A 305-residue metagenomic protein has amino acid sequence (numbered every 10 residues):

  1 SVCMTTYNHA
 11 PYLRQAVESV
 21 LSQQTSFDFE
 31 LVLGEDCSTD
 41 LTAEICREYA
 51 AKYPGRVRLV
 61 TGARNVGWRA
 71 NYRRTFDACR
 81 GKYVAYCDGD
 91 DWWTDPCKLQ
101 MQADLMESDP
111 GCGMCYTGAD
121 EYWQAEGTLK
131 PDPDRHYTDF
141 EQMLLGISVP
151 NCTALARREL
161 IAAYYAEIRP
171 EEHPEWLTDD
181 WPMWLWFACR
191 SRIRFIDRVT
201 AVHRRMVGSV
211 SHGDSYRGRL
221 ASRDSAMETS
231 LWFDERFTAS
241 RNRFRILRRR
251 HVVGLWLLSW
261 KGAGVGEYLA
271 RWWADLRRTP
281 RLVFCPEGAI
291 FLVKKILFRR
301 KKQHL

Functional and structural regions predicted by a protein language model:
S1, E30, P182: Cell-envelope/extracellular polymer assembly enzymes that use nucleotide-activated donors
E18-D28: Short, acidic, metal-binding catalytic loop of nucleotide-sugar glycosyltransferases
E35-E44, R64, D88: A conserved acidic beta->alpha catalytic loop
G62-C79, M101: Glycine-rich, basic loop-to-helix element that forms the pyrophosphate-binding segment of sugar-nucleotide handling
D77, T117, P131-R217: Conserved nucleotide-sugar donor-binding catalytic segment
V84: Short aromatic/hydrophobic "clamp" motif used to bind/position activated sugar donors
P96-L129: Conserved donor NDP-sugar-binding/catalytic core segment of glycosyltransferases
E141-Q142, W176, V199-V207, H212-R243 (+1 more regions): Catalytic core of nucleotide-sugar-dependent glycosyltransferases
